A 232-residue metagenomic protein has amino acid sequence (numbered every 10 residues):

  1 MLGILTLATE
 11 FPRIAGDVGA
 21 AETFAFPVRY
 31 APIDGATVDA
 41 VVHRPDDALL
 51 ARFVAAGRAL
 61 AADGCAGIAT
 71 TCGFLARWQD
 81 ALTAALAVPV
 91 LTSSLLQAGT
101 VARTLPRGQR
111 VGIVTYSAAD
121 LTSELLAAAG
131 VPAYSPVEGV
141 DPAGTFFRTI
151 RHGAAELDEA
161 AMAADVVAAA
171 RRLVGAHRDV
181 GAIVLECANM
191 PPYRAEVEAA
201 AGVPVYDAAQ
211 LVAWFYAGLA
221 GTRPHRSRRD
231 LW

Functional and structural regions predicted by a protein language model:
M1-A51, T115-L157: N-terminal glycine-rich anion-binding loop in soluble enzyme alpha/beta folds
E10, G67-Q79, L91-Q97, Y116-D120 (+2 more regions): Gly/Ser/Thr-rich loops at beta-strand to alpha-helix junctions that form or flank small-molecule/cofactor-binding
V42-A59, A161-A169: Glycine-rich, highly charged phosphate/nucleotide-binding loops
D47, A51-A56, F74-A81, A85: N-terminal active-site wall of soluble small-molecule enzyme domains
R58-G64, A102, V174-A176: Non-catalytic positions within long, well-ordered alpha-helices that form the structural scaffold/packing of enzyme
A81-L105, E198-Y216: Short, acidic/small-residue loops that bind anionic groups at enzyme active sites
A161-A195: Charge-patterned, long linear interaction tracts outside catalytic cores
M190-P192, Y206-W232: C-terminal functional extensions of proteins
